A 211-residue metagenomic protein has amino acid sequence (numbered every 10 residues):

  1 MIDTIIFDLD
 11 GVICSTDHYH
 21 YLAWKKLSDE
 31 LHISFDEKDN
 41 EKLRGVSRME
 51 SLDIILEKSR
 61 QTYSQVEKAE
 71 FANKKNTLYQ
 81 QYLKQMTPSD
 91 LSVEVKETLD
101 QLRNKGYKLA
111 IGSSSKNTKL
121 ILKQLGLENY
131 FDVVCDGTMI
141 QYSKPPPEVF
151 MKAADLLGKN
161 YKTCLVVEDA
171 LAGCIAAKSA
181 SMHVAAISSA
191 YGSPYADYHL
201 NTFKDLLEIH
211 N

Functional and structural regions predicted by a protein language model:
M1-D3, K96, D100-Q101, S115-N211: Asp-based, Mg2+/Mn2+-dependent phosphohydrolase catalytic module
M1-E41: Active-site neighborhood of HAD-like aspartate-dependent phosphohydrolases
I13, L91, I111, Y142 (+1 more regions): Conserved SAM-binding loop
Y21, K25, R48-D53, A72 (+1 more regions): An amphipathic alpha-helix signature
L27, M49-Y63, I121, A154: Helix-loop "lid/cap" segments that line or gate small-molecule binding pockets
E57-V93: Metal-dependent phosphoesterase signature
Q81-I111: Short, acidic loop-to-helix structural element flanking the phosphoryl-transfer center in phosphate-processing enzymes
